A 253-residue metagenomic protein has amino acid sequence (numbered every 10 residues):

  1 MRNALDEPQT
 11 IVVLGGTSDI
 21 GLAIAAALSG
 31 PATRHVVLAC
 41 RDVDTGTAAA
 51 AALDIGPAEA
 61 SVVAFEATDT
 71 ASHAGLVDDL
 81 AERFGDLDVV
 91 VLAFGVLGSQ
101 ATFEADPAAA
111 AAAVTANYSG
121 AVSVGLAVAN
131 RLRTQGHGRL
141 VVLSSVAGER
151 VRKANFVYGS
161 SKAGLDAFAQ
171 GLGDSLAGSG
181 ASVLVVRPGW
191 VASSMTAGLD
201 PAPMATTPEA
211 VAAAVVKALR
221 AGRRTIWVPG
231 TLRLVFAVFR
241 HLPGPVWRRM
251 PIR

Functional and structural regions predicted by a protein language model:
T17-D19: Conserved glycine-rich cofactor-binding loop
A32-A48: Conserved glycine-rich Rossmann-like NAD(P)H-binding loop of the short-chain dehydrogenase/reductase
L53-A71: Rossmann-fold cofactor-recognition segment
A74, V96-A111, A154: Conserved mid-core segment of classical short-chain dehydrogenase/reductases
G125, S161: Active-site helix of classical SDR
S145: Residue(s) in the substrate-gating loop at a strand-loop-helix junction that position the organic substrate next
G178, V185, D200-A237: C-terminal helical subdomain
